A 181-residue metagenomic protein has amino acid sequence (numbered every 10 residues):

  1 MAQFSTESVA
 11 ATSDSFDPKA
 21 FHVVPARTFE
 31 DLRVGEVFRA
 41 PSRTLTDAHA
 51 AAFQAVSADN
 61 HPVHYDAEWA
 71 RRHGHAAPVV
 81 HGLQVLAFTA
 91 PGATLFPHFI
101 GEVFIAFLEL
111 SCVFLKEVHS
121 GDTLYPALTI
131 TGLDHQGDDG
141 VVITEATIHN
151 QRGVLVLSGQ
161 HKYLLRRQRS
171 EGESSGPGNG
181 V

Functional and structural regions predicted by a protein language model:
A2-R33, F114-V181: HotDog/MaoC-like acyl-thioester-processing domains
V9, H73-V80, Q84-T131: Hydrophobic beta-strand-centered segment that forms part of the acyl-chain substrate-binding groove
T12-V80, R167: Catalytic strand-loop segment that frames the active site of acyl-thioester-processing enzymes
V34-E36, P41, H49, D59 (+4 more regions): A generic structural signal for short beta-strands and their flanking turns/coil linkers
A55-D59, T94-H98, Q151: Short, intrinsically disordered, mixed-charge
P62-H64, H75, A87-F88, V103-F104 (+5 more regions): Short, intrinsically disordered/low-complexity patches at protein termini and at juxtamembrane boundaries
